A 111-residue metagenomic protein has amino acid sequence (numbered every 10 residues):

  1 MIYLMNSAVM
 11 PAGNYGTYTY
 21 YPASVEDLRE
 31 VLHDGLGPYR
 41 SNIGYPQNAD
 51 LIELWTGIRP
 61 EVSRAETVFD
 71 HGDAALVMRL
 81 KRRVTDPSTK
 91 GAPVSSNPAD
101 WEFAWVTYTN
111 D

Functional and structural regions predicted by a protein language model:
M1-Y15: Short, extreme N-terminal segment that most often corresponds to the first beta-strand
I2, G44, P93-S96: Short linear motifs centered on Gly/Pro in flexible linkers and helix caps
A12, L32-Y39, I58-R59, V84-P87 (+1 more regions): Short, flexible helical or helix-coil boundary motifs
S24-R29, L36, Y45-N48, D73 (+2 more regions): Short amphipathic alpha-helical segments that mediate assembly, nucleic-acid/protein binding, or membrane association
R40-D86: Acidic, low-complexity, intrinsically disordered interaction modules
F69-D111: Polybasic, proline/glycine-rich intrinsically disordered low-complexity segments
